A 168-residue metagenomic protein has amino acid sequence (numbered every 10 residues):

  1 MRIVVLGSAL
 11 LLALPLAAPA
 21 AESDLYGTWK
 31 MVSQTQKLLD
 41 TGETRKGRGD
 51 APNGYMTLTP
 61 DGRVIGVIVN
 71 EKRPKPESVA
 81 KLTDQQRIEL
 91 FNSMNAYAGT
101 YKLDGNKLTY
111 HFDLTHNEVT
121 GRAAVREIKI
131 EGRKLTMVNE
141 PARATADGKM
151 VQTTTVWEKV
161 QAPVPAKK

Functional and structural regions predicted by a protein language model:
M1-R2: N-terminal secretory signal peptides that target proteins for export/translocation
V5-P15: Bacterial N-terminal signal peptides
A18-K168: Lipid interaction determinants
